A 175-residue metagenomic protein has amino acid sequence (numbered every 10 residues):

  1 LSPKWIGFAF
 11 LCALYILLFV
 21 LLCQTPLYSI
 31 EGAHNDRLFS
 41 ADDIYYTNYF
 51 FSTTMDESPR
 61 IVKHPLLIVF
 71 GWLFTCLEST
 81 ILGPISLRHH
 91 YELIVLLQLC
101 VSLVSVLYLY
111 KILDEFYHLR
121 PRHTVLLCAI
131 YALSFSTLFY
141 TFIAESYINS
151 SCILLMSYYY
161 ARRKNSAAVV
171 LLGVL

Functional and structural regions predicted by a protein language model:
L1-C23: Start-transfer (signal-anchor) and selected internal transmembrane alpha helices of multi-pass inner/ER membrane
L22, D114-Y117, Y159-N165: Structural signal for the C-terminal ends of transmembrane alpha-helices and the immediately following loop
L22-F51, S58-F74: Extracytoplasmic catalytic/substrate-binding loops of multi-pass membrane glycan-assembly enzymes
E57-R88, E92, C100: Short hydrophobic/aromatic helix or loop-helix immediately within or flanking a transmembrane segment in polytopic
L109-L133: Transmembrane-helix signature of polytopic, membrane-embedded enzymes that assemble or transfer cell-envelope glycans
F139-Y147: Short acidic/glycine- and proline-prone juxtamembrane loop motifs at membrane-interface regions of multi-pass membrane
N149-A168: Specific aromatic-rich, kink-prone transmembrane helix
A167-L175: Membrane-interface alpha helices of multi-pass inner-membrane proteins
